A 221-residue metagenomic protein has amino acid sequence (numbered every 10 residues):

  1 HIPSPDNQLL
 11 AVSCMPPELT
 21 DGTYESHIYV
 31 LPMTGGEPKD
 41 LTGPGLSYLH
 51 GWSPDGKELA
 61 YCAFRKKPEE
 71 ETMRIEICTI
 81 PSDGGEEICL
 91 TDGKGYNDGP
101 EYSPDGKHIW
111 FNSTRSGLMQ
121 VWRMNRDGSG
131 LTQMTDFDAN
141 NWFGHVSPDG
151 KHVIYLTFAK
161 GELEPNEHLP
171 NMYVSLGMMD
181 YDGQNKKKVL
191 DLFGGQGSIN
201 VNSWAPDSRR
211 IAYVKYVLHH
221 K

Functional and structural regions predicted by a protein language model:
H1-E18, L31-T34, P38-K39, P44 (+4 more regions): Acidic, proline/glycine-rich low-complexity intrinsically disordered segments
H1-L10, P44-L59, D92-N112, D138-L156 (+1 more regions): Conserved beta-propeller blade repeats
N7, E18, G56, K67 (+6 more regions): Feature marks short, surface-exposed loop/turn motifs that line or immediately flank catalytic pockets and channel
S13-I28, T42-S47, C62-I77, T91-N97 (+6 more regions): A flexible loop/linker signature enriched in serine peptidases of the S9 family
P32-G36, P81-G85, N125-S129, D180-Q184: Short loop/turn segments that connect beta-strands within beta-propeller blades
E37-T42, E86-T91, L131-T135, K187-D191: A short beta-strand motif characteristic of beta-propeller blades
Y181-Q184, V189, S198-W204, V214: CBM-like carbohydrate-recognition segments
